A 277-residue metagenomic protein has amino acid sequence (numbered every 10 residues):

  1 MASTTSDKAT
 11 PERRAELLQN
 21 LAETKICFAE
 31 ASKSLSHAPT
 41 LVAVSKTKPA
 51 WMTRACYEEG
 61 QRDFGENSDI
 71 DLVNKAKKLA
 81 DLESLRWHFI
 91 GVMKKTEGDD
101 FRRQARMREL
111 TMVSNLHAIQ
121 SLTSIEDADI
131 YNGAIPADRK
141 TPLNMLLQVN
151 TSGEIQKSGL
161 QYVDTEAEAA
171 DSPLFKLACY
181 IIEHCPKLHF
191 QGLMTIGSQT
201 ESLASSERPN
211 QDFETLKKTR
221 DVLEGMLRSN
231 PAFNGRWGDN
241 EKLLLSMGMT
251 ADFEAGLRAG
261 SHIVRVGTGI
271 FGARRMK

Functional and structural regions predicted by a protein language model:
A2-A251, L257-A259, F271-A273: Conserved alpha/beta-domain cores
S261-K277: Gly/Pro- and small hydrophobic-enriched strand-loop and loop-to-helix capping segments that sit at the rims
